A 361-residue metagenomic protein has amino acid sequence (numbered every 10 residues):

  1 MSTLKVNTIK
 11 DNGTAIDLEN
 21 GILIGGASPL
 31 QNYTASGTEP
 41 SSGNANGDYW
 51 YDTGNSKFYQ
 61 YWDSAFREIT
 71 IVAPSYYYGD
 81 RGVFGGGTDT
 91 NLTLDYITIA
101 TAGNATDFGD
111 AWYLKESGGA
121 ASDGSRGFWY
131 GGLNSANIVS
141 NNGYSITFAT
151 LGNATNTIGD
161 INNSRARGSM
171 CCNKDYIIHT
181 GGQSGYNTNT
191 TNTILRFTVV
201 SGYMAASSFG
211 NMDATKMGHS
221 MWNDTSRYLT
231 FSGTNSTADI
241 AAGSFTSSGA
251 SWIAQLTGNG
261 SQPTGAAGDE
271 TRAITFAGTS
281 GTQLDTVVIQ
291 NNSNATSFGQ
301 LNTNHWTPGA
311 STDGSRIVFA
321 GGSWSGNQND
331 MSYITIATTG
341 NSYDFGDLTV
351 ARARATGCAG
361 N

Functional and structural regions predicted by a protein language model:
S2-N361: Polar, enzyme-active/binding microenvironments
